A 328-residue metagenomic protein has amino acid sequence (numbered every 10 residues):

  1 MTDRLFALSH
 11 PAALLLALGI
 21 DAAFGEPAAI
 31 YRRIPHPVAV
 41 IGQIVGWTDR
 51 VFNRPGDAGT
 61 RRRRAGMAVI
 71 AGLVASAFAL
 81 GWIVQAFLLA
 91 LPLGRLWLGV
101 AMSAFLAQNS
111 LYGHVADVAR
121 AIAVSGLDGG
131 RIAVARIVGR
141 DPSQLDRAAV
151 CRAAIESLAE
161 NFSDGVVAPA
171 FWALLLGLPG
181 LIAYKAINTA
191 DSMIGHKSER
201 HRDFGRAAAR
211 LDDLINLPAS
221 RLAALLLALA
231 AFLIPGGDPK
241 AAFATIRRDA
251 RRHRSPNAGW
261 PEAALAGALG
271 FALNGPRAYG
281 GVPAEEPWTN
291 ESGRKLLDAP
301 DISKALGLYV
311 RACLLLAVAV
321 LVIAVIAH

Functional and structural regions predicted by a protein language model:
M1-A183, I187, G195-H328: Hydrophobic alpha-helical transmembrane segments
S192: Solvent-exposed interhelical
